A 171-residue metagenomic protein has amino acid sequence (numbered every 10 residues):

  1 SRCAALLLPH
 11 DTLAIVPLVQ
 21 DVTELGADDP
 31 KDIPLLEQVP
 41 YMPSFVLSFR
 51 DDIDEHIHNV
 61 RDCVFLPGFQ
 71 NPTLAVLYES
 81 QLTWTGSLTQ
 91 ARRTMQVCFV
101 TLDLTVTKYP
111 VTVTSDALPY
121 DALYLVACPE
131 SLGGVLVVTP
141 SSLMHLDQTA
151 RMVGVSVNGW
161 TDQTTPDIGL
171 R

Functional and structural regions predicted by a protein language model:
S1-R171: Large eukaryotic, non-enzymatic subunits of multiprotein complexes that serve as scaffolds/tethers, characterized by
